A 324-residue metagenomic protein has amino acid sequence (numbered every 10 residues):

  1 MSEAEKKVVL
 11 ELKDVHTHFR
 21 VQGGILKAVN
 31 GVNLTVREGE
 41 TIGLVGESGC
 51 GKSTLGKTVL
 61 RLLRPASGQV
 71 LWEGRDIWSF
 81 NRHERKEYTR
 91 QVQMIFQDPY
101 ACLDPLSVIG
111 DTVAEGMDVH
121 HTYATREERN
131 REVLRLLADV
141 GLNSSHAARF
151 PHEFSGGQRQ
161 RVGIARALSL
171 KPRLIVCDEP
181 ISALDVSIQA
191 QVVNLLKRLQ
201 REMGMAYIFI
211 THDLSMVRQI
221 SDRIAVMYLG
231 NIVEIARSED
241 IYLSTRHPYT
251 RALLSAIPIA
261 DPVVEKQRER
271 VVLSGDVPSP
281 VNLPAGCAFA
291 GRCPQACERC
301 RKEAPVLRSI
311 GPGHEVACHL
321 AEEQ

Functional and structural regions predicted by a protein language model:
M1-S244, S255, V277, V316 (+1 more regions): ABC transporter nucleotide-binding domains
E3-V8, I25, R237-Q324: Short catalytic/signature loops enriched in Gly
